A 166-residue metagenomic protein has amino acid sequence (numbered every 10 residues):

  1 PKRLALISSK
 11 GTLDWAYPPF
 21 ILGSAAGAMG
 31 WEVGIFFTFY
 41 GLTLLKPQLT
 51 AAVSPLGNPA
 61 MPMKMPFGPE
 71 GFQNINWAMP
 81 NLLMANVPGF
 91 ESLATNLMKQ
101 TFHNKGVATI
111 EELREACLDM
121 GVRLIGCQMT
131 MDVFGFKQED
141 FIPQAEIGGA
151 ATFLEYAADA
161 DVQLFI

Functional and structural regions predicted by a protein language model:
A5-K10, L93-F102, F136-E139: Short, basic, glycine/proline-bearing loop/turn elements
L6-A16, L45: Short, glycine-rich nucleotide/cofactor-binding loops
A16-G30, I35: Histidine-anchored nucleotide/phosphate-binding helix
V33-F39, I125-Q128: Short internal beta-strands
G41-P55: N-terminal beta-loop-helix "entrance" segment that forms/cooperates in small-molecule cofactor or anionic ligand
V53-L93, G106: A glycine-rich helix N-cap at a beta->alpha junction
M84-V122: Alpha-helix-centered segments that form part of catalytic cores
G126, E139-I166: Glycine-rich, aromatic-bearing surface loops/beta-hairpins
